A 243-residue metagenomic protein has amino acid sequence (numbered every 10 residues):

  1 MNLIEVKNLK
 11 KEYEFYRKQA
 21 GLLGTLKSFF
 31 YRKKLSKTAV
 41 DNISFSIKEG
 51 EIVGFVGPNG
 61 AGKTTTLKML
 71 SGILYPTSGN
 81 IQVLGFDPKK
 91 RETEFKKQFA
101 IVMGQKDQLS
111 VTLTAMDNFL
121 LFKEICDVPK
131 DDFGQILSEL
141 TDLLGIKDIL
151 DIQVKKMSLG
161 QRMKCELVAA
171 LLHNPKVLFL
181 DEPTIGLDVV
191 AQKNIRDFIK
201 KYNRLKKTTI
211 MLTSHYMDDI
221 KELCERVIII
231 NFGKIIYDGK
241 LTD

Functional and structural regions predicted by a protein language model:
L23-F29, L120, E124, D131-I149: Conserved ABC ATPase "signature" region
L178-E182: Catalytic Walker B motif of ABC-type/P-loop ATPase nucleotide-binding domains
K193-K206: Helical segment within the ABC ATPase nucleotide-binding domain
I220-E222: A short, surface-exposed alpha-helical micro-motif characterized by mixed small hydrophobic and charged/polar residues
D238-G239: ABC ATPase "signature
